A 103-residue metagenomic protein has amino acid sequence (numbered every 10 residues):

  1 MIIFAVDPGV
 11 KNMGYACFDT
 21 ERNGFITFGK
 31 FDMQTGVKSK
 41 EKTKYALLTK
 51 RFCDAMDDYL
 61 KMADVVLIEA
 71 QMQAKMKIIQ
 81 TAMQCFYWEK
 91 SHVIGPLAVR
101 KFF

Functional and structural regions predicted by a protein language model:
M1-F103: Phosphate- and other anionic-substrate recognition elements at nucleic-acid/protein interfaces
